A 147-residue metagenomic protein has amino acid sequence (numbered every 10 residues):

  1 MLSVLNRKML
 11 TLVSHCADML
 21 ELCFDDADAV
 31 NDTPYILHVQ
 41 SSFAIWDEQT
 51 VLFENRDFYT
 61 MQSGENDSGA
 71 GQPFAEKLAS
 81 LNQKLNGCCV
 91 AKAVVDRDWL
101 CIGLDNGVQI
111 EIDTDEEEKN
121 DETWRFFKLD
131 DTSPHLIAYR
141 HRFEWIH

Functional and structural regions predicted by a protein language model:
M1-H147: Surface-exposed, interaction-prone regions used to assemble/regulate multi-protein complexes
